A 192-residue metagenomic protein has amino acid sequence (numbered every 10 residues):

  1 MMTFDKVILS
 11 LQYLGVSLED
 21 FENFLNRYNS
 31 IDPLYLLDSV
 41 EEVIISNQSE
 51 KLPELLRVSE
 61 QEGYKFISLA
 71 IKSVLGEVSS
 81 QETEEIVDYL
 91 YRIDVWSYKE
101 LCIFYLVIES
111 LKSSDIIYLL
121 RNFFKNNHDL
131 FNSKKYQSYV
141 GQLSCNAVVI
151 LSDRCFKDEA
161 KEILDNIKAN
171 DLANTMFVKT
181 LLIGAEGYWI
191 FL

Functional and structural regions predicted by a protein language model:
M1-N29: Basic, Lys/Arg-rich alpha-helical nucleic-acid-recognition elements, primarily the DNA-binding modules of transcription
E19-E50: Short, charged recognition helix plus adjacent turn of helix-turn-helix-like nucleic-acid-binding domains
S30, Q61-Y64, V95-K99, K135-S138 (+1 more regions): Residue signature of alpha-solenoid helical repeat architecture, marking inter-repeat boundaries and helix-start
D38, Y64-K72, C102-L106, Q142-N146 (+2 more regions): "A position-specific structural signal for the A-helix of alpha-solenoid helical repeats
E42-E54, L75-E84, K112-K125, R154-D165: Helix-turn-helix repeat elements of alpha-solenoid scaffolds
L52-R92: Hydrophobic alpha-helical segments and helix pairs
V87-Y91, F124-F131, E162-L172: Amphipathic alpha-helical segments of tetratricopeptide repeats
C145-L192: Extended alpha-helical scaffolding segments
